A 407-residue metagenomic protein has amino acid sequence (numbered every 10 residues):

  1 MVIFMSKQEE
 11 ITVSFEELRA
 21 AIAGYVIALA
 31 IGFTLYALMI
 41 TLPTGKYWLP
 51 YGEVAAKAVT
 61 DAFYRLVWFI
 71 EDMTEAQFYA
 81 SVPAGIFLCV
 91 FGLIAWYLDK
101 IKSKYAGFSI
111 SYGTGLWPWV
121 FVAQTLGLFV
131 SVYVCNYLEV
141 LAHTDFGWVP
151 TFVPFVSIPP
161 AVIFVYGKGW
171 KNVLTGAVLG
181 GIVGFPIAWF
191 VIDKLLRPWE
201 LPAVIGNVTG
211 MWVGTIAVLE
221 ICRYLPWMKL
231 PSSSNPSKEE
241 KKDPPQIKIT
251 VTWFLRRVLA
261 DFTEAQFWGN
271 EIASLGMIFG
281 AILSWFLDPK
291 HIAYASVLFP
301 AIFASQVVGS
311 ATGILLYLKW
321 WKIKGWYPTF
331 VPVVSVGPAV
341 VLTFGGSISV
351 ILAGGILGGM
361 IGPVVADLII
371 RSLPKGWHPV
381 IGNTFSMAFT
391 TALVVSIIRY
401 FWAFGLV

Functional and structural regions predicted by a protein language model:
V2-L141, T252-P300, Q306, S310-L318 (+1 more regions): N-terminal signal-anchor module of multipass membrane proteins
Q8-I27, V162-P245, F254-T263, D367-F389 (+1 more regions): Membrane-interface helix-loop-helix junctions at boundaries between adjacent transmembrane segments
S14-I22, Q77, S109, G113 (+19 more regions): Hydrophobic, aromatic-rich alpha-helical transmembrane segments and their membrane-interface anchor motifs
G24, A28-G32, F87-F91, W119-E139 (+18 more regions): Alpha-helical transmembrane segments in multi-pass membrane proteins
L42-K46, A142-F146, K171, Y224-S233 (+2 more regions): Juxtamembrane/interface segments at transmembrane-helix termini
P50-V54, S237-K241, G354-G358: Juxtamembrane non-transmembrane "cap" segments at the membrane-aqueous interface of multi-pass membrane proteins
V140-T151, S296-L298, W321-T329: A loop-to-helix transmembrane entry motif
R197-P198, F286-I292, L342-G346, F404-V407: Helix-coil boundary and interhelical linker segments in multi-pass alpha-helical membrane proteins
